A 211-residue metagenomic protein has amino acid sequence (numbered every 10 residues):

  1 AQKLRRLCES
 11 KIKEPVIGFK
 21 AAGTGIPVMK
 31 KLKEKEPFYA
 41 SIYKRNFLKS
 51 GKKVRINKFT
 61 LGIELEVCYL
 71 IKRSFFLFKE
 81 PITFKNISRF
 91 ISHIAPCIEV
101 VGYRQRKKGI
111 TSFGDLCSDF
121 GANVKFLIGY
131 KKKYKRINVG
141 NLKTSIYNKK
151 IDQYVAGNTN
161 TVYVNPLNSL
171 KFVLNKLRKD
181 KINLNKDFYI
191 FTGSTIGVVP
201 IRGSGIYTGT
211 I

Functional and structural regions predicted by a protein language model:
Q2-N165, L170-K171, I206: Catalytic-core "active-site belt" of small-molecule-metabolizing enzymes, emphasizing His/Asp/Glu-rich regions
K11-I12, K181-N183: Short helix-capping segments at alpha-helix termini
T144-S145, L177-K181: Extended mid-to-C-terminal alpha-helical interaction segments
I146, D187, G209: Carbohydrate-binding surfaces in secreted/extracellular proteins
L167-N175, F188-F191: Short, structured beta-strand/loop micro-motifs enriched in basic residues and often containing a Trp
L184-G197, R202: Conserved metal-binding segment of the jelly-roll/cupin
G205-I211: Short, aromatic- and glycine-rich surface loops/edge beta-strands on solvent-exposed regions
